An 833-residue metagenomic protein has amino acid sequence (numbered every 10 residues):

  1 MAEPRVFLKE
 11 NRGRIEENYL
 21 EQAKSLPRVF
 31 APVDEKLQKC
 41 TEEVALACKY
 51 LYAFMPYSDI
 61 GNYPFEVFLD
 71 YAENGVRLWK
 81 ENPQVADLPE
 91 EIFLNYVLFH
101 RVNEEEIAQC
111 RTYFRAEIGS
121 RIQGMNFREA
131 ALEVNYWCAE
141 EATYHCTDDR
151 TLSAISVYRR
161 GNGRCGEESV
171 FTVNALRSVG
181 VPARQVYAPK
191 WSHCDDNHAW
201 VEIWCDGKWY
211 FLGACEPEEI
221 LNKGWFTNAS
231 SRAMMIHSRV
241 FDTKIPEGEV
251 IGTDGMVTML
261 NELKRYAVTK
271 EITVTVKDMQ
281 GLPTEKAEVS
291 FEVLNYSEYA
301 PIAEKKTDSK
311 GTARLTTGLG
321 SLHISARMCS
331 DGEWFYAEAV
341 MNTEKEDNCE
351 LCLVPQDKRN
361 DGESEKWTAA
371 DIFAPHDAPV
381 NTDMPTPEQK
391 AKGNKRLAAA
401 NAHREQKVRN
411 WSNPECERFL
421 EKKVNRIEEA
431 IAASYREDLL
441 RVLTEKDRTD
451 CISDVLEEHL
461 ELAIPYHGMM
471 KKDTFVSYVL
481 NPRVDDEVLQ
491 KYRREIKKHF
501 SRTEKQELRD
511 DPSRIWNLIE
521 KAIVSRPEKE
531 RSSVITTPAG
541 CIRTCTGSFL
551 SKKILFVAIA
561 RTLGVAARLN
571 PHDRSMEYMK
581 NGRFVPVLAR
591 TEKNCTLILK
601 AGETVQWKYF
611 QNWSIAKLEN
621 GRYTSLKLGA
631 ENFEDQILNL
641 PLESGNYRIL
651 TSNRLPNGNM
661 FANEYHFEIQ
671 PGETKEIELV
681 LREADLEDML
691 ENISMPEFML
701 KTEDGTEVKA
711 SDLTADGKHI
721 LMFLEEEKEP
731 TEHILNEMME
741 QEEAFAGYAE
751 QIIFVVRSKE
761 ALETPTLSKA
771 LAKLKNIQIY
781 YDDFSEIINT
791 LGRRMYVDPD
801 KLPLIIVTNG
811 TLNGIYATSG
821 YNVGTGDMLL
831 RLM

Functional and structural regions predicted by a protein language model:
A2, S120-Y136, H145-S156, R160-T253 (+9 more regions): Hydrophobic/aromatic-rich core segments of domains that either
E3-R160, E388-T544, I554: Secondary-structure boundary elements
T253-R265, V340-N381, V585, F661-F698: Extracellular beta-sheet/turn segments enriched in Thr/Pro/Gly and aliphatic residues
K270-G281, C595-V605: A short, amphipathic beta-strand motif
N295-T317, F335, N620-L638: Short, acidic Ser/Thr/Gly-rich low-complexity loop/linker segments typical of extracellular and cell-surface proteins
S309-S325, C329-D331, V340-T343, N632-N657 (+1 more regions): Short Pro-Gly-centered beta-turn/loop motif in secreted/extracellular proteins
A710-M738, Q751-V755: Short active-site neighborhood of thiol/selenol oxidoreductases, capturing the structured segment around
D782-L830: Thiol/disulfide oxidoreductase modules built on the thioredoxin-like
